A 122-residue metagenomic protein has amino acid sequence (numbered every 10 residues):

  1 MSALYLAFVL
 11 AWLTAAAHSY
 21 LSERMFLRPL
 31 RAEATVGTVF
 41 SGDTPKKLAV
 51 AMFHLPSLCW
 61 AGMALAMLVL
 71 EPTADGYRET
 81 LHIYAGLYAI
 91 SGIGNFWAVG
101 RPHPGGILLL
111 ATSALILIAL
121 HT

Functional and structural regions predicted by a protein language model:
M1-F8, L68-E79, A119-T122: Helix-coil boundary and interhelical linker segments in multi-pass alpha-helical membrane proteins
S2-R24: N-terminal signal-anchor transmembrane alpha helix
H18, S22-M25, M67-E71, G92-N95 (+1 more regions): Structural signal for membrane-spanning alpha-helices in multi-pass inner-membrane proteins, emphasizing helix cores
E23-L30, P72-D75, G100-H103: Transmembrane helix-loop junctions in multipass membrane proteins, especially transporters and channels
R24-L48: Cytosolic, membrane-interface loops and tails of multi-pass inner-membrane proteins
F40-L81: Alpha-helical transmembrane segments and their cytosolic membrane-interface
D75, H82, A89-G106, L117-T122: Membrane-helix boundary connector in multi-pass membrane proteins
